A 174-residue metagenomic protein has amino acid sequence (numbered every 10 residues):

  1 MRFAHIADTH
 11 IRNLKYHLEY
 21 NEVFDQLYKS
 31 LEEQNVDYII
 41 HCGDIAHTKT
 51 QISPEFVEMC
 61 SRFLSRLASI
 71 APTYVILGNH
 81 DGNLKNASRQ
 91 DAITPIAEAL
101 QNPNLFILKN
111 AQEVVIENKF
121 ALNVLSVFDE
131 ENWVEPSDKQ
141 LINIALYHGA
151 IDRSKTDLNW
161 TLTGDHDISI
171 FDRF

Functional and structural regions predicted by a protein language model:
M1-A4: Extreme N-terminal starter segment of soluble prokaryotic enzymes
T9, N13-Q112: Core catalytic region of metal-dependent phosphoesterases/phosphodiesterases, especially metallo-beta-lactamase-like
D81-F171: Conserved catalytic scaffold of divalent metal-dependent phosphoesterases
F174: Contiguous mid-protein beta-loop-alpha structural module that forms a pocket-lining wall or clamp of enzyme active
